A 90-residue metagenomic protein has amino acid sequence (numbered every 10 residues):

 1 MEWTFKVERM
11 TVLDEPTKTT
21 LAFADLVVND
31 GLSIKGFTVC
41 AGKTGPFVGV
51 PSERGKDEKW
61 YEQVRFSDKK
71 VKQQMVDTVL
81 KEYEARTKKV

Functional and structural regions predicted by a protein language model:
M1-V90: Single-stranded nucleic acid-binding surfaces, predominantly the OB-fold ssDNA-binding core
